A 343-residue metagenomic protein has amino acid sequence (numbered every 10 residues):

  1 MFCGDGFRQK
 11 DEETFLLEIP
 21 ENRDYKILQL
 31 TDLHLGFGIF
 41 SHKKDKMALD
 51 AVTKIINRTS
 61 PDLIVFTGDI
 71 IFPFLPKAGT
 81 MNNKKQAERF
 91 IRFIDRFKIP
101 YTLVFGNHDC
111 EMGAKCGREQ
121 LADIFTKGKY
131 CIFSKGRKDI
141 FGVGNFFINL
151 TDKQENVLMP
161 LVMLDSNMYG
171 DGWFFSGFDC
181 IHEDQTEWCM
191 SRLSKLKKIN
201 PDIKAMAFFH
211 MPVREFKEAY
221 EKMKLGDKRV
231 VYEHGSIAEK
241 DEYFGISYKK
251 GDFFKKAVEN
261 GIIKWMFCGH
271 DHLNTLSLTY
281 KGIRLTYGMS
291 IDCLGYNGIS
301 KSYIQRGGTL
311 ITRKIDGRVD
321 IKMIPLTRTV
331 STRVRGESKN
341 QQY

Functional and structural regions predicted by a protein language model:
M1-K84, R89: N-terminal active-site segment of His-dependent metallophosphoesterases
F2-G6, T14, E21, F147-E155 (+2 more regions): Binuclear metal-dependent phosphoesterase catalytic core
F2-I19, K84-P201, C293, R306-T312: Extended active-site neighborhood of metal-dependent phosphoesterases/phosphodiesterases
Y25-F37, L158-M168, F208, R284-S290: Active-site-proximal beta-strand elements of phosphoester/diester hydrolases
D32, V52, I64, D69 (+8 more regions): Divalent metal-coordination and catalytic microenvironments
G36-I39, F72-L75, L103-K115, Y169-G172 (+4 more regions): Active-site environment of divalent metal-dependent phosphoester hydrolases
F40-K44, G68-R92, D109-Y130, A219 (+1 more regions): Metal-dependent catalytic neighborhoods of phosphoester/phosphodiester hydrolases
T59-L63, P160-M163, F175-D271: His/acidic metal-ligating clusters that form di-metal
